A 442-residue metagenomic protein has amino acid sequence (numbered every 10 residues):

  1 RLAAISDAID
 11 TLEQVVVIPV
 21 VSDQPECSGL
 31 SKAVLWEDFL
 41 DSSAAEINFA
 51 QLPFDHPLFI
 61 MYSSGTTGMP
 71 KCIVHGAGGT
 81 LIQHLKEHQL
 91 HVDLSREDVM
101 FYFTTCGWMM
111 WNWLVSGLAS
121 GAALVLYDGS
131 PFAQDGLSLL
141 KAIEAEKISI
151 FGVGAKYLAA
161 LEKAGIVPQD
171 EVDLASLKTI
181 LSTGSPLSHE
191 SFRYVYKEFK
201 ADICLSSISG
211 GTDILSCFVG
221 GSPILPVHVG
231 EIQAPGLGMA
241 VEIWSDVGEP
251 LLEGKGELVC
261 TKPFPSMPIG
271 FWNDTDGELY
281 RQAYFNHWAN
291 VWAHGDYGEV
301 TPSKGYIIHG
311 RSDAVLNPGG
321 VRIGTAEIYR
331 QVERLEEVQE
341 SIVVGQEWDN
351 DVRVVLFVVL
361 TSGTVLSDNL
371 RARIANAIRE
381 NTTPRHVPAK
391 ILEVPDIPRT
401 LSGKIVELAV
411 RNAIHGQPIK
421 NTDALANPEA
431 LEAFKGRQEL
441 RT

Functional and structural regions predicted by a protein language model:
R1, S22, T105, D128-F132 (+3 more regions): Adenylate-forming
R1-D38, E146-I148, G154-A155: Structural core segment of the AMP-binding/adenylate-forming
V16-V17, S28-Y62, M69, G79 (+2 more regions): Conserved pre-ATP/AMP-binding loop-to-beta segment of ANL
P57, S63-T66, H88, M100 (+7 more regions): Conserved S/T- and glycine-rich ATP-binding loop of Class I adenylate-forming
G79-V99, M109-S149, A164: Conserved AMP-binding/adenylation subdomain of ANL enzymes
L90, E144, K178-G305, S312-V315 (+1 more regions): Conserved AMP-binding/adenylate-forming
E144, F151, F264, I269 (+6 more regions): AMP-binding/adenylate-forming catalytic core of the ANL superfamily
V394-G416: Flexible lysine-rich "adenylation lid" loop at the C-terminal edge of ANL adenylation domains
